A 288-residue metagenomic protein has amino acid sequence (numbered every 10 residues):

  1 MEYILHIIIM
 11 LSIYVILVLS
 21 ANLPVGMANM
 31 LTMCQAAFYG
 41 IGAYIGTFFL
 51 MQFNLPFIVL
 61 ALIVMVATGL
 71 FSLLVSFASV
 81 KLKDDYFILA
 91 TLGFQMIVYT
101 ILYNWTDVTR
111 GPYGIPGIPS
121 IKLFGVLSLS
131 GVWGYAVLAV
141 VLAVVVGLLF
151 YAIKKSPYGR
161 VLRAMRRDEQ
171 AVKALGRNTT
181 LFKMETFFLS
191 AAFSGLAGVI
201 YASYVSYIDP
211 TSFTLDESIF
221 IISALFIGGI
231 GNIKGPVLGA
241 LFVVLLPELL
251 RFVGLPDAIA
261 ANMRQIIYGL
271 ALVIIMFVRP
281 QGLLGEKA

Functional and structural regions predicted by a protein language model:
M1-A288: Transmembrane alpha-helices and adjacent helix-loop boundaries
